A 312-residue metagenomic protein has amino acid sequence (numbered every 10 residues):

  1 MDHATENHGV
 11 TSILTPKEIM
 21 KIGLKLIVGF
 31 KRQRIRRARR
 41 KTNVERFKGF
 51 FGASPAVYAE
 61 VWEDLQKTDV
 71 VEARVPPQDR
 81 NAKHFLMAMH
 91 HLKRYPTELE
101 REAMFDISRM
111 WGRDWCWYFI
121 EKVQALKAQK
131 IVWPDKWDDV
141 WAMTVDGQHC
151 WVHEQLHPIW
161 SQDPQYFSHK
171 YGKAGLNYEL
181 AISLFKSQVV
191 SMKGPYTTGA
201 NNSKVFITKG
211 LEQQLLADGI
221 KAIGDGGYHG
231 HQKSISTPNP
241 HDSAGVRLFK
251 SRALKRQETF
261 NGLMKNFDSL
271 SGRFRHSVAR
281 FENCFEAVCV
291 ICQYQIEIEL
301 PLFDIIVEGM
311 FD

Functional and structural regions predicted by a protein language model:
M1, T5, D79-H84, Y95-D312: Short, well-ordered secondary-structure "scaffold" segments embedded in the functional core of diverse domains
M1-P76: Charged, often Cys/His-bearing segments associated with DNA-binding zinc-finger transcription factors
H90-H91: Short helix-to-turn junction characteristic of helix-turn-helix DNA-binding domains, especially the helix
